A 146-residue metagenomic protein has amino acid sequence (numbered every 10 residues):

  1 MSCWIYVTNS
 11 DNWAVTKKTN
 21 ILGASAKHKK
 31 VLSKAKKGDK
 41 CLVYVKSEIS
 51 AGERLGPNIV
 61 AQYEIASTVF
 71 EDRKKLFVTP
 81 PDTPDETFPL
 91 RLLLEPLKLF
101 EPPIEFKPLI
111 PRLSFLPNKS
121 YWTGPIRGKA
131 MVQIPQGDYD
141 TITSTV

Functional and structural regions predicted by a protein language model:
M1-W13, K17, G23-K30, R73-V146: Contiguous surface segments at macromolecular interaction interfaces
V7, Y44-V45: Short His-Asn-centered micro-motif
A35-K36: Short, well-ordered loop/turn sites that connect or cap secondary structure elements
V45, S67-F70: Conserved "cap/hinge" positions at secondary-structure junctions
V45-A51: Short, charged beta-turn/beta-strand-edge "cap" motif at the junction between a beta-strand and an adjacent loop
S50, D72-R73: Eukaryotic short linear interaction motifs
R54-T68: Short beta-strand-centered aromatic/proline hotspots
